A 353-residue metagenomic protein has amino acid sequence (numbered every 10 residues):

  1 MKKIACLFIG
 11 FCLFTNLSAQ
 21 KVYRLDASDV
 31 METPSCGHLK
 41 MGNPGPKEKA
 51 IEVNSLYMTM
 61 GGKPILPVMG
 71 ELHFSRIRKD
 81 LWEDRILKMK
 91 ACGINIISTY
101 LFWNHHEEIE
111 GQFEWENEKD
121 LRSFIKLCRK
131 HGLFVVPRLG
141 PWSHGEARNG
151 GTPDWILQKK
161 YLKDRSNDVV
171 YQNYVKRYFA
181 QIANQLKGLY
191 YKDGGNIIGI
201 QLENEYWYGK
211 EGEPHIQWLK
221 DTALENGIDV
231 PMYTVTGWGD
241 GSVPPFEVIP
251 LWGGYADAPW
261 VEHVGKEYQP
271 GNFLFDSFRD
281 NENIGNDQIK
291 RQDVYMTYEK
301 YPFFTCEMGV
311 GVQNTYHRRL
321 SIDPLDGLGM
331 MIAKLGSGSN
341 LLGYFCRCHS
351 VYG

Functional and structural regions predicted by a protein language model:
Q20-I96, K126: N-terminal carbohydrate-binding accessory modules
N43, G111-K119, R129-K130, G140-S166 (+5 more regions): Aromatic- and acidic-residue-enriched segments that line the glycan-binding/catalytic groove of carbohydrate-active
P67-R78, F102-L121, L157-R177, Q201-G212 (+2 more regions): The substrate-binding groove and active-site-proximal loops of carbohydrate-active enzymes, especially glycoside
W82-N149, D154, K220-E225: Aromatic-lined substrate-binding rim segments of carbohydrate-active enzymes
N117-P137, K160-I197: An active-site-proximal structural segment forming one wall of the substrate-binding cleft that immediately precedes
R129, L133, K220-P231, D276-G353: Catalytic-core region of carbohydrate-active enzymes that cleave or remodel glycosidic bonds
Y171-S242: Active-site neighborhood of glycoside hydrolase catalytic domains
W207-I228, T236-R279, S350: Substrate-binding cleft/loops of secretory-pathway carbohydrate-active enzymes
